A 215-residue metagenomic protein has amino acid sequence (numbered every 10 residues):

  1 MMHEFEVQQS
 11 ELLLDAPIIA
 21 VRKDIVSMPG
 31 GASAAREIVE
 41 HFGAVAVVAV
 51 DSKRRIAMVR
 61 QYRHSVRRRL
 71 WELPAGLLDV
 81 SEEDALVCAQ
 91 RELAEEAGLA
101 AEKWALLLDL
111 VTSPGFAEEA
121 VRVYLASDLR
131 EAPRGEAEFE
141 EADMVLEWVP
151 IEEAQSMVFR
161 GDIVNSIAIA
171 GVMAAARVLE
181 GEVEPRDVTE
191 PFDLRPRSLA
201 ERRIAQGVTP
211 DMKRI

Functional and structural regions predicted by a protein language model:
M2, A46-D51, R55-R91, P133 (+3 more regions): Conserved Nudix-box catalytic region and its N-terminal flanking loop in Nudix hydrolases and closely related
M2-F5, L106, P114-F116, R122 (+2 more regions): Nudix hydrolase/Nudix homology domain
S10-L13, L108-S113: Short, solvent-exposed loop/turn elements at beta->coil junctions and helix N-caps that rim active or binding pockets
S10-V48, S52-K53: Acidic, metal-coordinating catalytic segment for phosphate/diphosphate chemistry, firing primarily on the Nudix
A20-D24, R69, A120-R122, V145: Short beta-strand micro-motifs in enzyme catalytic cores
K23-I25, A49, L125-S127, W148-P150: Short, well-ordered beta-strand micro-motif
I25-G30, S113-P133: Active-site-adjacent beta-strand/loop module that shapes the phosphate/pyrophosphate-binding cleft
R69, A85, E96-L107, A117-A120: Short, structured loop/turn "capping" segments at alpha-beta junctions
